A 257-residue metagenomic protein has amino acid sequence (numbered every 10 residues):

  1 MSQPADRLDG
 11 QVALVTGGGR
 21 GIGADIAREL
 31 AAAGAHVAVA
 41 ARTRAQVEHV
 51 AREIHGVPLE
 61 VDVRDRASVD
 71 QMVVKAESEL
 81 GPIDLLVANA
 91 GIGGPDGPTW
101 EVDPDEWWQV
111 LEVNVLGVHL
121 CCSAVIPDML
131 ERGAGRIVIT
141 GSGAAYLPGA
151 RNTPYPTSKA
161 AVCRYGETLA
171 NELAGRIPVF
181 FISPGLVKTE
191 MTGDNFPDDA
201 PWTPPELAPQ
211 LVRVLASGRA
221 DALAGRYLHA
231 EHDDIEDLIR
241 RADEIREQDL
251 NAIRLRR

Functional and structural regions predicted by a protein language model:
V12, G19-R20: Conserved glycine-rich cofactor-binding loop
V61-M72, P104: The beta1-alpha1 cofactor-binding region of Rossmann-like NAD(H)/NADP(H)-dependent oxidoreductases
G97-T99, D103-W108: Substrate-binding pocket helix/loop in short-chain dehydrogenase/reductase
C122, S158: Active-site helix of classical SDR
P127, N171-E172: Alpha-helical segment proximal to the catalytic Tyr-Lys
S142: Residue(s) in the substrate-gating loop at a strand-loop-helix junction that position the organic substrate next
F181-I182, P197-R257: C-terminal helical subdomain
